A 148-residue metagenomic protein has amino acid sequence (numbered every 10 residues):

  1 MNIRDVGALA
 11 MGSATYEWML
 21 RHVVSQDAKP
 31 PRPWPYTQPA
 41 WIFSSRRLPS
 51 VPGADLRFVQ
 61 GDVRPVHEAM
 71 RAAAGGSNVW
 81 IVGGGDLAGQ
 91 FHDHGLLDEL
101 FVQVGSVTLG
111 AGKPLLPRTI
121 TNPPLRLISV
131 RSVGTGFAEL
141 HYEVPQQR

Functional and structural regions predicted by a protein language model:
M1-R148: Enzymes that bind and transform nitrogen-containing heteroaromatic metabolites
